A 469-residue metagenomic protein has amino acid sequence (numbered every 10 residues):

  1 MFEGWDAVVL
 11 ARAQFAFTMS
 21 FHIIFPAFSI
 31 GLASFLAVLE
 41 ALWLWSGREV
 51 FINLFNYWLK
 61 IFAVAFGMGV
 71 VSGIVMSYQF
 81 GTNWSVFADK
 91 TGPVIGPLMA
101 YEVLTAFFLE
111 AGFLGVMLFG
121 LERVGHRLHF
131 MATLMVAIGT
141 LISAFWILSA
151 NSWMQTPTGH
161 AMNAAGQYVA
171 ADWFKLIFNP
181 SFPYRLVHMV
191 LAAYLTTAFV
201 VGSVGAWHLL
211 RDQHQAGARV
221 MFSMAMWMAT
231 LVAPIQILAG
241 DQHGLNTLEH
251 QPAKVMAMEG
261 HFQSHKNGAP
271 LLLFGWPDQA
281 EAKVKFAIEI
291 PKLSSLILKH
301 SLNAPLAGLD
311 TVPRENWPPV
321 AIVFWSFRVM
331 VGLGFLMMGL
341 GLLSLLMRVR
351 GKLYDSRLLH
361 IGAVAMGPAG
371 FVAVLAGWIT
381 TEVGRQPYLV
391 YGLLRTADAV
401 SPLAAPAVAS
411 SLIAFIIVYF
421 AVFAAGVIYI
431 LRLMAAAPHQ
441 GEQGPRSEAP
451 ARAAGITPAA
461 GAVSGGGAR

Functional and structural regions predicted by a protein language model:
M1-R469: Polytopic transmembrane helical bundles with strong interfacial aromatic enrichment
